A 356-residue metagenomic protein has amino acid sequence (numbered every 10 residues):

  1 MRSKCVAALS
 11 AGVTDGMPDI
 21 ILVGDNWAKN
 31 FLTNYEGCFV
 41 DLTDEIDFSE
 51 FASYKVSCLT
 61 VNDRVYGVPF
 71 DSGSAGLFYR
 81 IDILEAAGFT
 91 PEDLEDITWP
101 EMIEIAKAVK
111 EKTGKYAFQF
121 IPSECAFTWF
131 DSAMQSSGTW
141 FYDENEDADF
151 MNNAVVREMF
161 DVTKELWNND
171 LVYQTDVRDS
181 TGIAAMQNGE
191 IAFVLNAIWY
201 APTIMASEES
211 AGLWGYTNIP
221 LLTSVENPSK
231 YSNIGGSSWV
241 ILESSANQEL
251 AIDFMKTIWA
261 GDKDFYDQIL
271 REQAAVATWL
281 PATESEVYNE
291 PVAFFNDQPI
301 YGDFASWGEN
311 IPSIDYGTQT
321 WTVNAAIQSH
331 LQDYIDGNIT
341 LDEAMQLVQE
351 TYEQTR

Functional and structural regions predicted by a protein language model:
M1-N30, P91, D176, T223-E226 (+6 more regions): Conserved N-terminal structural module of periplasmic/extracytoplasmic solute-binding proteins
M1-S53, A86-G88, A185, E190-F193 (+1 more regions): Extracytoplasmic "Venus flytrap"/periplasmic binding protein-like
A7, G12, G16-D19, F48-L84 (+3 more regions): A structural signal for short loop-to-beta-strand junctions that line the ligand-binding cleft of periplasmic/secreted
A11, A87, E165-N169, S207-A275 (+2 more regions): Extracytoplasmic/periplasmic substrate-recognition and gating elements
I21-G76, E101-I105, W129-S132, S137 (+3 more regions): Hinge/lid segment of periplasmic solute-binding proteins
Y66-F70, A75, P100-A148, V155 (+1 more regions): Extracytoplasmic/periplasmic solute-binding protein
I103-A108, N145-D176, I219: Glycine-centered hinge/linker elements that transmit conformational signals in sensory and ligand-binding systems
T217, Q268-A325, D333: Long, aromatic- and glycine/proline-rich binding clefts that accommodate carbohydrate-like moieties
